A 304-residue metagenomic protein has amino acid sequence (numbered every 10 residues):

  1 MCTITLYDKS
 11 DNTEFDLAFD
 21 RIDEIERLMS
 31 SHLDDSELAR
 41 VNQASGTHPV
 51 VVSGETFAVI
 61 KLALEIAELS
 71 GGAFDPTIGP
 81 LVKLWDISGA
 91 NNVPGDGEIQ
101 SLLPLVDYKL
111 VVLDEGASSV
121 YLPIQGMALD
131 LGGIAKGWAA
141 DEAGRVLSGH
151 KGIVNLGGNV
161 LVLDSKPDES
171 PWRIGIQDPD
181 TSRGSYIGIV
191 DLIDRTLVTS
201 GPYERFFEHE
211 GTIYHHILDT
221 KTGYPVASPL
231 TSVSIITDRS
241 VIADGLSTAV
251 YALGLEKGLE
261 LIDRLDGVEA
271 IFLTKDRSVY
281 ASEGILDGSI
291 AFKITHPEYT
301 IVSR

Functional and structural regions predicted by a protein language model:
M1-R304: Mature catalytic core of soluble alpha/beta enzymes
